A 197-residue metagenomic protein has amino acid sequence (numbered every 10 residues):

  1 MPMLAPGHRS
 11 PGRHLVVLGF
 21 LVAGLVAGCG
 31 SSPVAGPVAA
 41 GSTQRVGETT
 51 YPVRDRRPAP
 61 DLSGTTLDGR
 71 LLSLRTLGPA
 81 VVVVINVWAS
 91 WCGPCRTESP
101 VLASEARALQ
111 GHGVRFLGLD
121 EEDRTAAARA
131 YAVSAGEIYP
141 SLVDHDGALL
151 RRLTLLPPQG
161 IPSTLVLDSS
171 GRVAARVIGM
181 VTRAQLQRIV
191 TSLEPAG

Functional and structural regions predicted by a protein language model:
M1-T65, A196-G197: N-terminal targeting signals for export/organelle localization
G47-E48, R70-L72, L149-L153: N-terminal post-signal-peptidase region of extra-cytosolic proteins
R54-R56, D61-V83: A short beta-strand-turn-helix
R57-A59, P79-V82, G111-V114, A126 (+2 more regions): Extracytoplasmic
S73-R96, L102: Short active-site neighborhood of thiol/selenol oxidoreductases, capturing the structured segment around
R96-A135, H145-R152: Structural microenvironment flanking redox-active thiols in thiol-disulfide oxidoreductases
A130-I138, D144-G197: Thiol/disulfide oxidoreductase modules built on the thioredoxin-like
